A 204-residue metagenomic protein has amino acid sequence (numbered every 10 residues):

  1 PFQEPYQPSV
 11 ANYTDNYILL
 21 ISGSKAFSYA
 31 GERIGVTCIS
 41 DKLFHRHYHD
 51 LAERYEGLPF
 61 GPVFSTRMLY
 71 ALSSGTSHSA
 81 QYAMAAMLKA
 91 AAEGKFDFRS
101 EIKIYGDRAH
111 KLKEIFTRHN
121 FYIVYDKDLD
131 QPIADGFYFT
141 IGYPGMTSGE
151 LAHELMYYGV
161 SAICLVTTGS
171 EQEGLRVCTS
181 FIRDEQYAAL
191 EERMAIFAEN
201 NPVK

Functional and structural regions predicted by a protein language model:
P1, A26-G31, H45-R46, G169-E173 (+1 more regions): Short catalytic/ligand-binding loop motif for oxyanion handling, primarily in non-cytosolic enzymes, centered on
P1-P8, Y17: Conserved PLP phosphate-binding loop immediately N-terminal to the Schiff-base lysine helix in PLP-dependent enzymes
Y13, H153-K204: PLP-dependent enzyme catalytic core of the Aspartate aminotransferase-like
Y13-I102: Conserved core segment of the aminotransferase class I/II
Y17, F121-Y122, V160: Short, conserved active-site loop motifs that form the nucleotide-linked donor/cofactor pocket
G23-S24, Y125-D130, L165-T167: Short, solvent-exposed loop/turn elements at beta->coil junctions and helix N-caps that rim active or binding pockets
C38, T140-G142, C178-S180: Short hydrophobic/aromatic beta-strand micro-patches that form the beta-sheet surface supporting nucleotide- or nucleic
H78-Q81, A85, F98-K113, I123-G142: Conserved glycine-rich beta-strand-loop-beta hairpin in the small C-terminal domain of fold type I
